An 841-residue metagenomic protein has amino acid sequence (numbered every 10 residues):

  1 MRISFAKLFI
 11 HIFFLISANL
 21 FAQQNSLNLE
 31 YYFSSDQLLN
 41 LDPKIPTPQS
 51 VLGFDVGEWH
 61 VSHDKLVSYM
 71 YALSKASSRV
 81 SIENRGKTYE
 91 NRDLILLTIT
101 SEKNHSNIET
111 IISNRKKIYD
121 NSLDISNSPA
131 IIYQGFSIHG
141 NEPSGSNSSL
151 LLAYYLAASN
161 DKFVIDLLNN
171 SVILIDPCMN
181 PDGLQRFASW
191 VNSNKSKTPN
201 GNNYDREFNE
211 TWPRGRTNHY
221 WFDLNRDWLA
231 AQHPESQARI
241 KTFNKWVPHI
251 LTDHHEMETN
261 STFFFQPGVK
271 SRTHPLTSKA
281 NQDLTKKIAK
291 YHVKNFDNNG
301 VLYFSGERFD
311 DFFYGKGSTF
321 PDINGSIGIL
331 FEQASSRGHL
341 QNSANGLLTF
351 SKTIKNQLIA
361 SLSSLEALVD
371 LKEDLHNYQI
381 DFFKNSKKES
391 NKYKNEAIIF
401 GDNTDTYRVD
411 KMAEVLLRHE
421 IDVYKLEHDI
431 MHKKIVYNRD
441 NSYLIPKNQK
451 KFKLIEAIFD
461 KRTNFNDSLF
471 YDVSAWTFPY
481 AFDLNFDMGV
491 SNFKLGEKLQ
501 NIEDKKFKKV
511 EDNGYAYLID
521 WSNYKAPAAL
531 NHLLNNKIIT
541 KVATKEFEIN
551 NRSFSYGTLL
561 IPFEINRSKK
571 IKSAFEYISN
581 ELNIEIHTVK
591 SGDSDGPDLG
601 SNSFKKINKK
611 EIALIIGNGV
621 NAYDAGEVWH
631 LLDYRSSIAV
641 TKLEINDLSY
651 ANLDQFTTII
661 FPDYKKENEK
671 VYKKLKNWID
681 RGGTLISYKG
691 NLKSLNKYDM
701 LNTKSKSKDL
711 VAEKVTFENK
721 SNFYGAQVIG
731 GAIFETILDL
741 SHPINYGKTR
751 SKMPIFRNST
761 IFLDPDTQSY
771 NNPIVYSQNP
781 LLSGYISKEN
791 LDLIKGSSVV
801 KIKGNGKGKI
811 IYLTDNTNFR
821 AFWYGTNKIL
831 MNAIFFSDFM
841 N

Functional and structural regions predicted by a protein language model:
M1-N28: Bacterial Sec-dependent N-terminal signal peptides
Q23-P143, L150-S171, Y220, R226 (+8 more regions): Intrinsic-disorder/low-complexity accessory segments
A153, N170-S193, T198: Carboxylate/His-rich catalytic cores and anion/metal-binding grooves
I173-I175, T252, F331: A structural signal for short, well-ordered beta-strand segments
P177-N180, V191, H254-T262, N691: Short, solvent-exposed turn/loop segments enriched in Gly/Ser/Thr/Pro and often Arg
S189-F208, L229, H233-S236, P248 (+1 more regions): Active-site cavity-forming subdomains of large catalytic enzyme subunits
Y204-F222: Aromatic- and acidic-residue-enriched carbohydrate-binding clefts of CAZyme catalytic domains
D253-H254, F661: Conserved beta-strand positions
